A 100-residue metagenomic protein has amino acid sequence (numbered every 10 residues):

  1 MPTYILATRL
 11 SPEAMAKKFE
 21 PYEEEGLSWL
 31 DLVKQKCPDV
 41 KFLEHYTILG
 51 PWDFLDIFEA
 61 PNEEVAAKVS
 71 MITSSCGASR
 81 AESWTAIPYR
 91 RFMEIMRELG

Functional and structural regions predicted by a protein language model:
M1-P38, A86, R90-G100: Short S/T/G/P-rich N-terminal loop/turn motif that feeds into the first structured element of a domain
P2, K41-E44, S79: Short, functionally important structural connectors and interaction interfaces within domains
I5-R9, Y46-V69: Short, well-ordered beta-strand segments in beta-rich or mixed alpha/beta enzyme and ligand-binding folds
L30-F54: Short, glycine- and small/hydrophobic-rich beta-strand elements in well-ordered beta-sheets
A60-R90: An amphipathic, aromatic/His-enriched active-site/gating alpha helix that lines ligand/cofactor pockets
